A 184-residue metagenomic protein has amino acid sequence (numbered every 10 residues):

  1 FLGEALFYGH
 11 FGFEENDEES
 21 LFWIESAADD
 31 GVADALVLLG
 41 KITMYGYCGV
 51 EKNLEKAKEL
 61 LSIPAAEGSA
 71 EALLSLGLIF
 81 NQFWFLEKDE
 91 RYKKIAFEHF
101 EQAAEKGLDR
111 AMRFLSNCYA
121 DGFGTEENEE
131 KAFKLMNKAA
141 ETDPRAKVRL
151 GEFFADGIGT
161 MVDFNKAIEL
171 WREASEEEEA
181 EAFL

Functional and structural regions predicted by a protein language model:
F1-Y8, L38-Y45, S75-F85, M112-D121 (+1 more regions): Hydrophobic face of amphipathic alpha-helices that form TPR/SEL1-like repeat modules and related alpha-solenoid
L2, A35, A72, A96 (+3 more regions): Conserved hydrophobic register position within alpha-solenoid helical repeats
G9-H10, D29-A33, G46-Y47, A66-S69 (+6 more regions): Short helix-capping/linker turns of helical repeat alpha-solenoids
V148-R149, A155-D156, M161-N165, R172 (+1 more regions): Ankyrin-repeat and related helical/solenoid repeat scaffolds used for protein-protein interactions
